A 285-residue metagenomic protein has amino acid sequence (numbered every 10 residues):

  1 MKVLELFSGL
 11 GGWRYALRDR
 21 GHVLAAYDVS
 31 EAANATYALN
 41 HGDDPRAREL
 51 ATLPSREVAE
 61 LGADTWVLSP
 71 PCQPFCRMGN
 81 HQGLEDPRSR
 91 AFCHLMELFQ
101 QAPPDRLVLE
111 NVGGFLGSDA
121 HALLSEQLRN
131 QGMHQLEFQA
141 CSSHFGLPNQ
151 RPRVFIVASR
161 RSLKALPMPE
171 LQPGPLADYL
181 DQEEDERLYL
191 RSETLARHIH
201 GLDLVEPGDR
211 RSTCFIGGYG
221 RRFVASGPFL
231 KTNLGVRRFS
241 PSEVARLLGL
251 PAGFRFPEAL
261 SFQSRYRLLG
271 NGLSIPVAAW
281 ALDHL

Functional and structural regions predicted by a protein language model:
M1-V3: Extreme N-terminal starter segment of soluble prokaryotic enzymes
L6-L10: Class I SAM-dependent methyltransferase "Motif I" SAM/SAH-binding loop
A16-H22: A short, Lys/Arg-enriched amphipathic alpha-helix followed by its capping loop at the start of a domain
L24-D28: Conserved SAM-binding motif I beta-strand of class I
E31-A35: Short alpha-helix immediately C-terminal to the canonical SAM-binding loop
G42-L50: Conserved SAM-binding strand-loop segment of SAM-dependent methyltransferases
L53-T65, C72-R222, N233-R237: Class I S-adenosyl-L-methionine
Y189-L285: C-terminal target-recognition/interaction regions appended to catalytic cores
